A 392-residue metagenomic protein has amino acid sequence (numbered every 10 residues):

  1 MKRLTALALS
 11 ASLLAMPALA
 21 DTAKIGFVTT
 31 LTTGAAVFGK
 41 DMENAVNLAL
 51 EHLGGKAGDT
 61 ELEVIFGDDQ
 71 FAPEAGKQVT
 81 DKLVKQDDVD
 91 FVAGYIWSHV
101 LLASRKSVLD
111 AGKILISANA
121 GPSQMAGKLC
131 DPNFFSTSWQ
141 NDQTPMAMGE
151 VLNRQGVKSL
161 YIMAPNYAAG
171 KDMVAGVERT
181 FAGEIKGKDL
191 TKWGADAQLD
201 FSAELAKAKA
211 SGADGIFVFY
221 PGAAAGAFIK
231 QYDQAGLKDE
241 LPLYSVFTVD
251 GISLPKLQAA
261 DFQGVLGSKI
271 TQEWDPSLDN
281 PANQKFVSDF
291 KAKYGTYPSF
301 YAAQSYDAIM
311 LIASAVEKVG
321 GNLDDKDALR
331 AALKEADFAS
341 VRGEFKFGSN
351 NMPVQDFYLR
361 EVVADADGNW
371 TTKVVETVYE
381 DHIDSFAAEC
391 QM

Functional and structural regions predicted by a protein language model:
K2-S10: Sec-dependent signal peptide recognition, specifically the positively charged N-region followed immediately by
M16-A20: Sec/Tat signal peptide C-region and signal peptidase I cleavage site
A23, T29, F338-M392: Solvent-exposed, acidic/polar segments of extracytosolic/periplasmic ligand-binding ectodomains
G26-A45, G67-E74, I96-W97, M163-K171 (+3 more regions): Extracytoplasmic "Venus flytrap"
V37-M42, H52, K56-M125, T137 (+2 more regions): Beta-alpha junction/loop-to-helix N-cap segments that form part of ligand/metal-binding clefts
Q78, S123-Q124, D131-A235, P276-K285: Extracellular/periplasmic Venus flytrap/periplasmic-binding protein
L83, D87-I96, I116-A118, S159-A164 (+4 more regions): Periplasmic-binding protein-like
Y232-Y306, E317-L323, A366, T372-Q391: Extracellular/periplasmic periplasmic-binding protein-like sensory domains
